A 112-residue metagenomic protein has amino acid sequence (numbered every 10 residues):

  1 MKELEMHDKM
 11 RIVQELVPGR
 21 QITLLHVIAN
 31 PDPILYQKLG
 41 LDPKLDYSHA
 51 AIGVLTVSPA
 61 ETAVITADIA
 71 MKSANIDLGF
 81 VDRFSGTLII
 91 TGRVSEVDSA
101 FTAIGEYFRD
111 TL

Functional and structural regions predicted by a protein language model:
M1-F84, T91-L112: Positively charged, small/polar-rich N-terminal and surface patches that mediate targeting and assembly and bind
